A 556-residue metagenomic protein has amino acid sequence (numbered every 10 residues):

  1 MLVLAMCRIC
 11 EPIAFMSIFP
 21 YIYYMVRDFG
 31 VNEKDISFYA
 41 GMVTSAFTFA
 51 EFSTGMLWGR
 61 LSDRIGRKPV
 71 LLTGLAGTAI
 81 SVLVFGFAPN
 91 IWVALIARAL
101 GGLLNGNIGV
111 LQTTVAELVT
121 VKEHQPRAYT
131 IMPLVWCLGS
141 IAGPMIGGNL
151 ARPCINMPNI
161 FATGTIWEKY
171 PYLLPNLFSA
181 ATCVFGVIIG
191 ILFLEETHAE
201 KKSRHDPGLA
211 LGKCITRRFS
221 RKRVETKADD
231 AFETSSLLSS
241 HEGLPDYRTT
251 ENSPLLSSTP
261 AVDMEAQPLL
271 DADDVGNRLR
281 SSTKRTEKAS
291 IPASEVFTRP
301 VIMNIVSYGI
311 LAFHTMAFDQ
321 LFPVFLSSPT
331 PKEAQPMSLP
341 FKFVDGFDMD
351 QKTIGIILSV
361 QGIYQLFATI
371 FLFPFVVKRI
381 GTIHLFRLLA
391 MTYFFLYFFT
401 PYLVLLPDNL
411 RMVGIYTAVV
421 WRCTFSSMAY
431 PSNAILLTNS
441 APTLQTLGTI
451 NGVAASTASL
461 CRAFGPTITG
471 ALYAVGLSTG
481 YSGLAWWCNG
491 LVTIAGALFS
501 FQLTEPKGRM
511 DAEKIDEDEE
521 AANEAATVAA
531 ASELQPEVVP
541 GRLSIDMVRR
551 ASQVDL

Functional and structural regions predicted by a protein language model:
A40-R60, C137-G143, I356-L372, L460 (+1 more regions): Central cavity-lining transmembrane alpha-helices of secondary-active solute carriers, predominantly the Major
E51-W92: Conserved MFS/SLC helix-loop-helix module at the cytosolic interface between two early adjacent transmembrane helices
F52-R67, A151, V360-R387, L403-V404 (+1 more regions): Helix-to-loop junctions at the C-terminal end of transmembrane segments in multipass secondary transporters
P69-V84, H384-T400: Structural signature of the two symmetry-related core transmembrane helices
A97-W136: Cytoplasmic helix-loop-helix junction between adjacent transmembrane helices in 12-TM secondary transporters
P126-I160, W167-P171, L177, A181-C183 (+1 more regions): Glycine-rich segments within core transmembrane alpha-helices of 12-TM secondary carriers
R152-A180, D348-D350, H384, T469-A495: A membrane-interface helix-boundary motif in multi-pass transporters
C183-E195, T400-V404, A429, A434 (+3 more regions): Multi-pass alpha-helical transporter architecture, strongest for 12-TM Major Facilitator/SLC carriers used
